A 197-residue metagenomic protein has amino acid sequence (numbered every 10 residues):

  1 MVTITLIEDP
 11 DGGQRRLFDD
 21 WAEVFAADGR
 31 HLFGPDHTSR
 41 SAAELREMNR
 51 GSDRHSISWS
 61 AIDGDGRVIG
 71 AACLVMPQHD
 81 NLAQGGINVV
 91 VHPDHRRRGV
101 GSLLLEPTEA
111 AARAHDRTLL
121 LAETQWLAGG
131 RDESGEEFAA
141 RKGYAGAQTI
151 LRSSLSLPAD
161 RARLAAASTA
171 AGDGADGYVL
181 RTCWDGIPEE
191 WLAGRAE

Functional and structural regions predicted by a protein language model:
M1-M48, S60, A170-E197: Short amphipathic alpha-helix that is part of the acyltransferase structural core
S56-S60, R67-M76, G86: Conserved beta-strand in the GNAT
G66-G70, S134, A147: Glycine-rich acetyl-CoA-binding "A-motif" of GNAT/NAT acetyltransferases
Q78, N88-R97, W126: A short, internal acetyl-CoA/4′-phosphopantetheine-binding micro-motif in the GNAT/acyltransferase core
Q84, A112-G129, I150: Conserved GNAT acetyl-CoA-binding A-motif
V91, R97-A114, E137: Conserved acetyl-CoA-binding loop-helix of GNAT-fold acetyltransferases
A140-A162: Active-site/acyl-donor-binding loops of N-acyltransferases
